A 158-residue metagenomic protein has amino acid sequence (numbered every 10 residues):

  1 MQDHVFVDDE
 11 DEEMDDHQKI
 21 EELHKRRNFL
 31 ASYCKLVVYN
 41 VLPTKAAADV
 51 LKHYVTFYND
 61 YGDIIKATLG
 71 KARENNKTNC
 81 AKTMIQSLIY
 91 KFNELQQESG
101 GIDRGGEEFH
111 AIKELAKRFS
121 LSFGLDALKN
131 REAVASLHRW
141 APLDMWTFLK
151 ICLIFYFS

Functional and structural regions predicted by a protein language model:
M1-S158: Long internal repeat-built scaffold domains in very large eukaryotic proteins
